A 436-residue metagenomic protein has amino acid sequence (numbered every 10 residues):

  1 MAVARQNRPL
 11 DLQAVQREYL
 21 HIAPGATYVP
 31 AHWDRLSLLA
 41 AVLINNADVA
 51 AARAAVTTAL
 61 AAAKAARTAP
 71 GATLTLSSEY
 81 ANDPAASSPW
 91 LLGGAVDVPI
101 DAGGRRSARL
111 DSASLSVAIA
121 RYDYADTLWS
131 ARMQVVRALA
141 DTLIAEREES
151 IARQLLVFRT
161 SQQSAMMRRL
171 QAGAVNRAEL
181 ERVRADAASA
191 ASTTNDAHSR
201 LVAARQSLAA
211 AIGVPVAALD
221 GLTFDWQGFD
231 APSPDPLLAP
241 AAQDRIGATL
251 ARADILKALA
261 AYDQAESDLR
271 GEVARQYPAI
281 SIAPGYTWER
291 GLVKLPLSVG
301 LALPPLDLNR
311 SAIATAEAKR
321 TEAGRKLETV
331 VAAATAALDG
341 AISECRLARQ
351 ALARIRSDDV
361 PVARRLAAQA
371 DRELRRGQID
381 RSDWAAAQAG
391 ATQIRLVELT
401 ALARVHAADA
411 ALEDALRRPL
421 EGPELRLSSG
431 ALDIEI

Functional and structural regions predicted by a protein language model:
M1-A41, H198-Q243, G247, A411-I436: Terminal intrinsically disordered/low-complexity segments used for targeting and assembly
L20-H32, T75-R105, R109-S112, L219 (+4 more regions): Small/polar, glycine/serine/threonine/aspartate-rich low-complexity segments that form flexible
S37, P89-L91, R137, R182 (+3 more regions): Transmembrane beta-barrel architecture of outer-membrane proteins
A41-A50, T57-A72, G94-S112, R121-W129 (+8 more regions): A glycine-/polar-enriched beta->alpha junction
R53, D111-S114, R177-D186, R381-G390: Short, charged, amphipathic alpha-helical segments
R106, Y122, D126-G247, A341-E344 (+4 more regions): Periplasmic alpha-helical coiled-coil/stalk elements that build and connect Gram-negative outer-membrane
S189-V216, K326-A334, R364-E421: Short segments within alpha-helical structural elements
